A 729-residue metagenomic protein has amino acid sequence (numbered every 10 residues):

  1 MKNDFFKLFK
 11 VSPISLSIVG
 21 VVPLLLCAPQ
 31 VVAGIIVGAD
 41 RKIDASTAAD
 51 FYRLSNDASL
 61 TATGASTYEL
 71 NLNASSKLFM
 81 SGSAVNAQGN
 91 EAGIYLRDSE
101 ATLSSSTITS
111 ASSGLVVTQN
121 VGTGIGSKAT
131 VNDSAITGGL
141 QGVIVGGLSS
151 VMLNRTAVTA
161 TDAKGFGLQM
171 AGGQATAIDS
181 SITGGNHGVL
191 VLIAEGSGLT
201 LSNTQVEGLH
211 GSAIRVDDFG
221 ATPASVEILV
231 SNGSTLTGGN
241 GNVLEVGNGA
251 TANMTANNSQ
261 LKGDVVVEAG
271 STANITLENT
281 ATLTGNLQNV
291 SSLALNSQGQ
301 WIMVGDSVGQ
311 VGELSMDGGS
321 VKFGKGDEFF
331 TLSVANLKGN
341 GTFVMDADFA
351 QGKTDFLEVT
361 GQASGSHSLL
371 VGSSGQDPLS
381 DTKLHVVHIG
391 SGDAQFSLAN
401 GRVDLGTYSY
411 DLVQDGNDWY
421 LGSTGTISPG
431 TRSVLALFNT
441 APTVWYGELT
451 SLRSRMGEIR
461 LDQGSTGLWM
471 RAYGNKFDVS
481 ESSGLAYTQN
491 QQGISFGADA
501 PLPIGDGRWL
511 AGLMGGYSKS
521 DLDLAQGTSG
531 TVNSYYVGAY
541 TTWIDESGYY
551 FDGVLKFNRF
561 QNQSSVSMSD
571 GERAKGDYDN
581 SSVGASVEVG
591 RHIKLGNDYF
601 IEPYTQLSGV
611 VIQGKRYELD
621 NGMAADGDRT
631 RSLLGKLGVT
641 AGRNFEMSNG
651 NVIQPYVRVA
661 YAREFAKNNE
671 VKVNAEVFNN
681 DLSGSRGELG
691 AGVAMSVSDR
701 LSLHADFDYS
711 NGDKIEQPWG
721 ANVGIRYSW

Functional and structural regions predicted by a protein language model:
I36, R41-A48, R53-Y68, S81-E91 (+12 more regions): Beta-strand-rich solenoid/repeat architectures in extracellular/passenger domains of polysaccharide-targeting enzymes
A48-A49, G208, T237-N240, E245-T354 (+2 more regions): Extracellular beta-solenoid/beta-roll
D264, V344, G467-R471, L510-M514 (+5 more regions): Residue-level detector of the transmembrane beta-barrel scaffold of outer-membrane proteins
T360, I459-R460, N490, G497-P503 (+9 more regions): Transmembrane beta-barrel domains of outer membrane proteins
T426-N597, I601, F707-D708, D713-P718: Outer membrane beta-barrel translocator domains of Type V secretion systems
S520-T531, F560-V583, V610-G635, E664-G684 (+1 more regions): Extracellular/periplasm-exposed beta-strand and loop segments of Gram-negative cell-envelope proteins, dominated by
V611, A624-W729: Outer membrane beta-barrel transmembrane domains
